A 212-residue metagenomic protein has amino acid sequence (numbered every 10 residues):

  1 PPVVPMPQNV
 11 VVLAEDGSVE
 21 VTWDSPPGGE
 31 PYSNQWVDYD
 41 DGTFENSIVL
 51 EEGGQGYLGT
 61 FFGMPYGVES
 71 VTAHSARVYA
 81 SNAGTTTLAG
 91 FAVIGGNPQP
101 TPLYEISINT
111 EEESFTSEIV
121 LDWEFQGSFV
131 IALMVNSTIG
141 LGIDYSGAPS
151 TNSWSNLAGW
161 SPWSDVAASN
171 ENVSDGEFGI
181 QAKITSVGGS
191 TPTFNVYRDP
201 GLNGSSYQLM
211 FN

Functional and structural regions predicted by a protein language model:
P1-P31: Pro/Thr/Ser/Gly-rich low-complexity, intrinsically disordered linker/stalk tracts
V4-P7, G59, A73, T116: Hydrophobic residues on conserved beta-strands that form the core of alpha/beta folds
V11-E20, N109-E113, S205, L209-N212: Ser/Thr- and Asn-enriched, surface-exposed coil loops between beta-strands
P27-G95, W123, M134-G188: Beta-sheet-rich sandwich/jelly-roll-like modules and their strand-loop junctions
G29, G189-N212: Recognizes extended acidic, P/S/T-rich segments that occur within or adjacent to Ig-like beta-sandwich modules
G95-G96, G201: Short loop/turn segments immediately following beta-strands, especially the blade-tip and inter-blade linker loops
P100-V120: Extracellular carbohydrate recognition and processing domains and analogous Trp-centered ligand-binding platforms
S114-V130, V135-S137: Short, surface-exposed tryptophan/glycine-enriched loops that mediate extracellular molecular recognition
